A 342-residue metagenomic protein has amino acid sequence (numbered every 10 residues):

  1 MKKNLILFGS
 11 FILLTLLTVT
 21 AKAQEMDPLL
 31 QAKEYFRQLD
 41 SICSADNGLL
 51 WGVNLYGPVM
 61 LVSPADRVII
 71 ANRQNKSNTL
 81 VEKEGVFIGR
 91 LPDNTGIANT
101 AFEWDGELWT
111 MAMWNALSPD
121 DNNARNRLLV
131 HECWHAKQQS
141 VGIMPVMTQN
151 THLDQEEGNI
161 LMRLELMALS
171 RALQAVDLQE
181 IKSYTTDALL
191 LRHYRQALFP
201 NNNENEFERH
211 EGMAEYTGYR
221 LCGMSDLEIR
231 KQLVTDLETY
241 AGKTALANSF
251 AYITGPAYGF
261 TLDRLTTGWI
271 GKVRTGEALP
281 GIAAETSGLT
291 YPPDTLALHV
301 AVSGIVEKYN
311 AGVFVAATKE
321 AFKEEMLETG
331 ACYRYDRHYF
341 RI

Functional and structural regions predicted by a protein language model:
M1-M26: Bacterial Sec-dependent N-terminal signal peptides
Q24-K83, A214: N-terminal mature-domain "stem" immediately C-terminal to a signal peptide or N-terminal signal-anchor/transmembrane
Q38-S41, G271-I342: Non-catalytic terminal regions of proteins
I88-E107: Catalytic zinc-binding patch centered on the HExxH motif and its immediate surroundings that defines zinc-dependent
W114-L129: Short pre-active-site segment immediately N-terminal to the catalytic Zn-binding motif
R127-Q139: Active-site recognition of the HExxH zinc-binding catalytic motif
S140-Q196, E204-R230: Post-HExxH zinc-binding segment in Zn-dependent metallohydrolases
L198-E228, L237-P293: Active-site-proximal alpha-helical
